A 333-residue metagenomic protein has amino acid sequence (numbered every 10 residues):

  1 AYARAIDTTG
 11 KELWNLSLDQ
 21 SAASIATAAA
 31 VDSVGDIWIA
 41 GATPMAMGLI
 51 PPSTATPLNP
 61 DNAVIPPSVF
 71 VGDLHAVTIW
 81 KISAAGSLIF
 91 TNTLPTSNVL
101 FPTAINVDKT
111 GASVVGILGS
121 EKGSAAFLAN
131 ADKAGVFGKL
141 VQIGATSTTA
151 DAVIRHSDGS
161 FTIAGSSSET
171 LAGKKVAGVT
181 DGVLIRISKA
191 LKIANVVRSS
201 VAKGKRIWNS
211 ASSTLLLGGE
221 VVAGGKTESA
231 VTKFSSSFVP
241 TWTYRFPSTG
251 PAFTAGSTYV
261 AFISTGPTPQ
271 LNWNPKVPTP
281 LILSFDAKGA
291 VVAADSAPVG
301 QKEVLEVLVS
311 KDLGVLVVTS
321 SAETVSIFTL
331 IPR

Functional and structural regions predicted by a protein language model:
A1-R333: A sequence-level/structural motif corresponding to short, flexible coil/turn segments enriched in small polar residues
